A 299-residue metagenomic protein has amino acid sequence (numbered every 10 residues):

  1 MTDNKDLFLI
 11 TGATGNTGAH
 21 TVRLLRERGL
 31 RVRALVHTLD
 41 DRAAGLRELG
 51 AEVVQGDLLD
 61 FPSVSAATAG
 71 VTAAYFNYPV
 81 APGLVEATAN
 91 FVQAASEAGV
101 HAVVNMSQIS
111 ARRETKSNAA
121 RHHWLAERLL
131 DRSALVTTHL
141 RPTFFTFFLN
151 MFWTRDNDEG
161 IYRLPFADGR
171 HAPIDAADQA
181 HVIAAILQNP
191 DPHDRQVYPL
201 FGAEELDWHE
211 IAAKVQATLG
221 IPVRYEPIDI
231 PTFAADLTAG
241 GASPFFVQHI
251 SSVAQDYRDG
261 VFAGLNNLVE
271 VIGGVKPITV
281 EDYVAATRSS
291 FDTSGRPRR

Functional and structural regions predicted by a protein language model:
T2, P231-R299: A hydrophobic C-terminal alpha-helical subdomain
T2-G45, L59-P62, A69-V71, V80-A89 (+6 more regions): Oxidoreductase cofactor-interface core, primarily capturing Rossmann-like NAD(P)-dependent enzymes
R47-L49: N-terminal glycine-/serine-/threonine-rich beta1-alpha1-beta2 phosphate-ribose binding loop of Rossmann-like
V53: Conserved, charge-rich beta-strand/loop surface module that forms ligand/interface-binding patches within domains
G56: Cofactor-binding loops of NAD(P)H-dependent oxidoreductases, dominated by short-chain dehydrogenase/reductases
N77: Short, basic, glycine/proline-bearing loop/turn elements
